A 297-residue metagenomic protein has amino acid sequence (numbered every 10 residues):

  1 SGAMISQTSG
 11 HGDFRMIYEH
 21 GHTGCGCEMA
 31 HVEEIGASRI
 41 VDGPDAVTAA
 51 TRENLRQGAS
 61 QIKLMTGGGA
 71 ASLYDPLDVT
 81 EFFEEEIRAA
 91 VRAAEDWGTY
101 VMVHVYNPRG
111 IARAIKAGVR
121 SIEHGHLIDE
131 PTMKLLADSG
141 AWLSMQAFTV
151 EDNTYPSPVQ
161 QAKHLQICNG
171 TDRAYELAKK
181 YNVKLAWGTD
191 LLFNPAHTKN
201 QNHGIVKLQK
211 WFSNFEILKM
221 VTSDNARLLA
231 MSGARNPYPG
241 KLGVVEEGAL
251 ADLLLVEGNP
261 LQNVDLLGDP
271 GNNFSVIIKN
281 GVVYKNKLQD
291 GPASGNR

Functional and structural regions predicted by a protein language model:
S1, I62-L64, V101-V103, I122-E123 (+2 more regions): Hydrophobic faces of well-ordered beta-strands that scaffold small-molecule active sites in alpha/beta enzyme cores
S1-D75, F82-A93, T132-K134, S139-P158: Divalent-metal coordination cores built from histidine and acidic residues
H11-D13, S72-Y74, I111-A117, D138 (+5 more regions): Histidine/acidic-residue-rich catalytic or RNA/ligand-binding cores of hydrolases and nuclease-related proteins
F83-A94, M102-I115: N-terminal active-site wall of soluble small-molecule enzyme domains
D96, N169-P260: His/Asp/Glu-enriched, well-ordered alpha-helical/loop segment that forms or immediately abuts the divalent-metal
R235-N236, K241-S294: C-terminal cap of metal-dependent C-N hydrolases
